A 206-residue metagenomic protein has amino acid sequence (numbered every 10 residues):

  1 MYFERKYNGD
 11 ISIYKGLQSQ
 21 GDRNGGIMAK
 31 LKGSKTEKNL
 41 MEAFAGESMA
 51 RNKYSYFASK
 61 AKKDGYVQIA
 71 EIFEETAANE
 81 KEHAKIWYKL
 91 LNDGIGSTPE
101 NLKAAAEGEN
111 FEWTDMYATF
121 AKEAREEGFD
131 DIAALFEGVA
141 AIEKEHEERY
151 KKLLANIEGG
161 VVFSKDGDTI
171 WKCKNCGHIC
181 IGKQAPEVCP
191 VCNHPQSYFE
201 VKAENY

Functional and structural regions predicted by a protein language model:
Y2-I27: Short, Lys/Arg-enriched N-terminal segments with co-localized hydrophobic residues within the first ~10-30 amino acids
M28-Y206: Non-heme di-metal
